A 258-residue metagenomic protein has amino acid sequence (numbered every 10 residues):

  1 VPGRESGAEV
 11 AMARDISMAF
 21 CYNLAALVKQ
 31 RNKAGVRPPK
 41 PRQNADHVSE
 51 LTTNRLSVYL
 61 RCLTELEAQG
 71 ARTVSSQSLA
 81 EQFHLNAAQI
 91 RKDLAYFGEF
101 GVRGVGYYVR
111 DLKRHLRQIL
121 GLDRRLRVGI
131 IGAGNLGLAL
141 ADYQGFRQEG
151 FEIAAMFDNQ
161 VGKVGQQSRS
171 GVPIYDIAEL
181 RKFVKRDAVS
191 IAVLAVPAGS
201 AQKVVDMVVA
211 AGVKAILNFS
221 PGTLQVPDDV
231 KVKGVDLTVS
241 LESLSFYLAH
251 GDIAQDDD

Functional and structural regions predicted by a protein language model:
P2-M12: Extreme N-terminal basic, low-complexity initiation segments that serve as generic localization/processing leaders
D15-R72: Extreme N-terminal segment that seeds HTH/winged-HTH DNA-binding domains in transcriptional regulators
C62-E67, S170-D258: Phosphate-bearing ligand-interacting subdomains that bind or position ATP/ADP/UDP/GDP/NAD(P) or nucleotide-linked
T73, Q77, Q82-R127: HTH-adjacent hinge/linker in prokaryotic transcriptional regulators
A133: Glycine-rich Rossmann-fold phosphate-binding loop(s) that bind the pyrophosphate of adenine dinucleotide cofactors
L136: Hydrophobic/small residue at the entry helix of a nucleotide-binding pocket
E149-S170: NAD(P)-binding Rossmann-fold cofactor-contacting core
